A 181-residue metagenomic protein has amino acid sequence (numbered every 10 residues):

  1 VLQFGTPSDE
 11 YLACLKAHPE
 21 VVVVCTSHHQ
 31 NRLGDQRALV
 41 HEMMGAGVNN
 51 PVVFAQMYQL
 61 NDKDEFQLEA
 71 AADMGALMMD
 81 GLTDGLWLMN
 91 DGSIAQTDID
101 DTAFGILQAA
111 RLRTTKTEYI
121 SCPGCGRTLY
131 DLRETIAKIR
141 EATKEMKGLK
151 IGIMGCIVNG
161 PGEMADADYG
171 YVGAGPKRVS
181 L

Functional and structural regions predicted by a protein language model:
L2-M146, K150-I153: Catalytic alpha/beta core domains of metabolic enzymes, predominantly
I157-E163, A167-L181: Nucleotide-binding motor/catalytic cores of P-loop/tubulin-like NTPases across gene-expression machines
